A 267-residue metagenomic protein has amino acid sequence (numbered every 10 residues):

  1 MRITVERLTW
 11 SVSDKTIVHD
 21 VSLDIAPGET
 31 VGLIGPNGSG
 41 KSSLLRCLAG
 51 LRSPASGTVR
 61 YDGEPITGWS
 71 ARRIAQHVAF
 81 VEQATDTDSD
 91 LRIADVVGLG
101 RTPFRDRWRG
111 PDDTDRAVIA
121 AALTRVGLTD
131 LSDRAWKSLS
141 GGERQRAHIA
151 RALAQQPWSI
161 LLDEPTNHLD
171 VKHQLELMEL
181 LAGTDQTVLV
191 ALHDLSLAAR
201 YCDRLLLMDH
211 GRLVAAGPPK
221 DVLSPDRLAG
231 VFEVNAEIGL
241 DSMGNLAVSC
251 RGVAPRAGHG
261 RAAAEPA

Functional and structural regions predicted by a protein language model:
I3-V5, V18-D20: Conserved structural motif at the start of ABC-family nucleotide-binding domains
A49: Helix-to-loop junction immediately C-terminal to a conserved catalytic motif
G57-P65, I74: Conserved ABC transporter NBD signature motif
A154-W158: A short, proline-enriched helix->beta-strand linker immediately N-terminal to the Walker B motif in ABC-type P-loop
I160-E164: Catalytic Walker B motif of ABC-type/P-loop ATPase nucleotide-binding domains
D226-A267: ABC ATPase nucleotide-binding domains
